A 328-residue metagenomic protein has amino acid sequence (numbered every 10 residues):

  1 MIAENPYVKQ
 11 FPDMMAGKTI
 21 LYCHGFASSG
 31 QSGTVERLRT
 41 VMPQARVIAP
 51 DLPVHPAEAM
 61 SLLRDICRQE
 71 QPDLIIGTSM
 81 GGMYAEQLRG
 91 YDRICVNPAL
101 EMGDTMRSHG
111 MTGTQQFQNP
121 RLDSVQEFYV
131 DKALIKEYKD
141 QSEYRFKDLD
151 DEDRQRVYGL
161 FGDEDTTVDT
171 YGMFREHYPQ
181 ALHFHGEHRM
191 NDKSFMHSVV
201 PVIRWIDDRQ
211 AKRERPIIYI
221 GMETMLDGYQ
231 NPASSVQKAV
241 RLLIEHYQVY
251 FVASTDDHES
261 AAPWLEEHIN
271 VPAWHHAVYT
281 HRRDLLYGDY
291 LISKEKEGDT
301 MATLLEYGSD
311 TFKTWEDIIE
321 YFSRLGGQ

Functional and structural regions predicted by a protein language model:
D13-Q69: Active-site catalytic motif of lipid deacylating hydrolases and related acyltransferases
I76-E86: Gly/Ala-rich beta-loop-alpha elbow adjacent to hydrolase catalytic centers
D92-I206: The alpha/beta-hydrolase serine catalytic core
R204-Y219, Q328: Non-catalytic pre-domain segments flanking phosphatase-related domains
A211-R213, H258-Q328: C-terminal cap/substrate-recognition subdomain and adjoining C-terminal extension of metal-dependent phosphatase-like
E214-N231: Asp-based phosphoryl-transfer active-site loop
N231-E259, L265: Substrate-recognition element of Asp-dependent hydrolases with the DxDx(T/V) motif
